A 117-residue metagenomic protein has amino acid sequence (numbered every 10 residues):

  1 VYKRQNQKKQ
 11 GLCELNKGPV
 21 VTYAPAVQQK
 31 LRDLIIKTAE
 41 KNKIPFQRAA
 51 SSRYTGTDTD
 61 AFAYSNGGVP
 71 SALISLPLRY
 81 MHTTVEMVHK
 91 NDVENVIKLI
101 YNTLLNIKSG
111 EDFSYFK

Functional and structural regions predicted by a protein language model:
V1-Q5: Conserved small/polar residues in nucleotide/adenosyl-binding loops
N6-L15: Short, surface-exposed, charged loop/turn segments at secondary-structure junctions
K17-V93, I97, T103-K117: Active-site-adjacent substrate-binding region of metalloamidase/peptidase-like peptide-processing proteins
